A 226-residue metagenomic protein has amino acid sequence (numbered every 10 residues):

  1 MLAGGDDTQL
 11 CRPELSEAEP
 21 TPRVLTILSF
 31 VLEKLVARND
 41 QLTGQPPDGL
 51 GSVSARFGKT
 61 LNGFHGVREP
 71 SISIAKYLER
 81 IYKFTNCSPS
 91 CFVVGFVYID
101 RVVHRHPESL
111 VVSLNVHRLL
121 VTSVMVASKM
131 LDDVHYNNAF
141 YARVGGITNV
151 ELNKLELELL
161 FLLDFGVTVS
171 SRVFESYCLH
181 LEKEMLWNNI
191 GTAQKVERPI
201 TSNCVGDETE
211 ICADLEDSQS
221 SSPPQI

Functional and structural regions predicted by a protein language model:
M1-S90, R101-E108, R172-I226: Acidic, Ser/Thr/Pro-rich regulatory low-complexity segments at or just upstream of the first helical elements of major
P22-S29, P89, V93-F96, H117-V121 (+1 more regions): Non-catalytic, well-ordered alpha-helical scaffold segments
V31, R80-I81, Y98-V102, M130 (+5 more regions): Alpha-helical recognition domains of nuclear gene-regulatory proteins
E79-R80, V93-R101, H117-K129: Contiguous, well-ordered alpha-helical segments that form the cores/surfaces of helical PPI scaffolds
K83-V94, H106-H117, M130-N138, S170-S171: Alpha-helix boundary/capping segments in eukaryotic regulatory proteins
N115-A127, L131-L152, E156-D164, T168: Alpha-helical bundle/repeat cores within regulatory domains of eukaryotic proteins
